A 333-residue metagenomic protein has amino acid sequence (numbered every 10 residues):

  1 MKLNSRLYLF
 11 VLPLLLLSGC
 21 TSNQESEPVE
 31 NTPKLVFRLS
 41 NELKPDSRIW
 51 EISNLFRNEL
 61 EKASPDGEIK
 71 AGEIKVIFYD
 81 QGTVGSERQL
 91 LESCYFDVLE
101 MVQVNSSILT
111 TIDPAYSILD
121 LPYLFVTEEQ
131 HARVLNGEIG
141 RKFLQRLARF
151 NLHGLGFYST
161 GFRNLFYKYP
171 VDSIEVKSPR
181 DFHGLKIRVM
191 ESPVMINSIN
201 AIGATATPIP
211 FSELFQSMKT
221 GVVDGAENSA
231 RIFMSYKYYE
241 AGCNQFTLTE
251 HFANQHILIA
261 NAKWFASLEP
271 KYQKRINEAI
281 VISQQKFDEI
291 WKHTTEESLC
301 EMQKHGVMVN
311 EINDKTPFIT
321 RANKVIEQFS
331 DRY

Functional and structural regions predicted by a protein language model:
M1-L9: Bacterial N-terminal signal peptides that target proteins for export
R6, T111, F143-L144, Q245: Hydrophobic alpha-helical segments with strong N-terminal bias
Y8-S18: Bacterial N-terminal signal peptides
C20-E129, H153-Y333: N-terminal secretory/targeting leader peptides
V126-R146: A gly/proline- and charged-residue-enriched helix-loop-helix capping module
A148-N151: Patatin-like phospholipase catalytic region
